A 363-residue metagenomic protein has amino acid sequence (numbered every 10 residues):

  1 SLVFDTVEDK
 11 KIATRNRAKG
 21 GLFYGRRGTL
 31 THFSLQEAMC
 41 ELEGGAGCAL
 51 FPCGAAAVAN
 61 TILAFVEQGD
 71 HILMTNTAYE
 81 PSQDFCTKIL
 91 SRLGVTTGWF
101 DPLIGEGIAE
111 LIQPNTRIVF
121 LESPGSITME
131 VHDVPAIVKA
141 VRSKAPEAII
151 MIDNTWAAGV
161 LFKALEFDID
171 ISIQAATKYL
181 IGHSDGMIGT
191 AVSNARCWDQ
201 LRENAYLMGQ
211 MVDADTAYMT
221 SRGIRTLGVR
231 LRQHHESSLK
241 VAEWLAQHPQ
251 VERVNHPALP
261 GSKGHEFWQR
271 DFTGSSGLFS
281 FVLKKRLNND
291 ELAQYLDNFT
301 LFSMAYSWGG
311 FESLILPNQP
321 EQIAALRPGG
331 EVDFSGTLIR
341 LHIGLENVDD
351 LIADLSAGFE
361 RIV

Functional and structural regions predicted by a protein language model:
F4, L30, G309-F311, N318: Positively charged, small/polar-rich N-terminal and surface patches that mediate targeting and assembly and bind
F4-A56, P81-K88: Conserved N-terminal alpha-helix of the aminotransferase class I/II PLP-enzyme fold
K19, G186-I188, G274-L278, G336-R340: Short, solvent-exposed beta-strand edge segments and adjacent coil->beta transition regions
A46, T87-K88, T96, R117 (+4 more regions): PLP-dependent enzyme catalytic core of the Aspartate aminotransferase-like
G47-H248, N255, E266: Conserved PLP-enzyme active-site core in the AAT-like
V192, S280-V282, H342-G344: Short hydrophobic/aromatic beta-strand micro-patches that form the beta-sheet surface supporting nucleotide- or nucleic
L239-T300, M304-G309, I323-D333: Conserved small-domain helix->loop->beta segment predominantly found in fold-type I
